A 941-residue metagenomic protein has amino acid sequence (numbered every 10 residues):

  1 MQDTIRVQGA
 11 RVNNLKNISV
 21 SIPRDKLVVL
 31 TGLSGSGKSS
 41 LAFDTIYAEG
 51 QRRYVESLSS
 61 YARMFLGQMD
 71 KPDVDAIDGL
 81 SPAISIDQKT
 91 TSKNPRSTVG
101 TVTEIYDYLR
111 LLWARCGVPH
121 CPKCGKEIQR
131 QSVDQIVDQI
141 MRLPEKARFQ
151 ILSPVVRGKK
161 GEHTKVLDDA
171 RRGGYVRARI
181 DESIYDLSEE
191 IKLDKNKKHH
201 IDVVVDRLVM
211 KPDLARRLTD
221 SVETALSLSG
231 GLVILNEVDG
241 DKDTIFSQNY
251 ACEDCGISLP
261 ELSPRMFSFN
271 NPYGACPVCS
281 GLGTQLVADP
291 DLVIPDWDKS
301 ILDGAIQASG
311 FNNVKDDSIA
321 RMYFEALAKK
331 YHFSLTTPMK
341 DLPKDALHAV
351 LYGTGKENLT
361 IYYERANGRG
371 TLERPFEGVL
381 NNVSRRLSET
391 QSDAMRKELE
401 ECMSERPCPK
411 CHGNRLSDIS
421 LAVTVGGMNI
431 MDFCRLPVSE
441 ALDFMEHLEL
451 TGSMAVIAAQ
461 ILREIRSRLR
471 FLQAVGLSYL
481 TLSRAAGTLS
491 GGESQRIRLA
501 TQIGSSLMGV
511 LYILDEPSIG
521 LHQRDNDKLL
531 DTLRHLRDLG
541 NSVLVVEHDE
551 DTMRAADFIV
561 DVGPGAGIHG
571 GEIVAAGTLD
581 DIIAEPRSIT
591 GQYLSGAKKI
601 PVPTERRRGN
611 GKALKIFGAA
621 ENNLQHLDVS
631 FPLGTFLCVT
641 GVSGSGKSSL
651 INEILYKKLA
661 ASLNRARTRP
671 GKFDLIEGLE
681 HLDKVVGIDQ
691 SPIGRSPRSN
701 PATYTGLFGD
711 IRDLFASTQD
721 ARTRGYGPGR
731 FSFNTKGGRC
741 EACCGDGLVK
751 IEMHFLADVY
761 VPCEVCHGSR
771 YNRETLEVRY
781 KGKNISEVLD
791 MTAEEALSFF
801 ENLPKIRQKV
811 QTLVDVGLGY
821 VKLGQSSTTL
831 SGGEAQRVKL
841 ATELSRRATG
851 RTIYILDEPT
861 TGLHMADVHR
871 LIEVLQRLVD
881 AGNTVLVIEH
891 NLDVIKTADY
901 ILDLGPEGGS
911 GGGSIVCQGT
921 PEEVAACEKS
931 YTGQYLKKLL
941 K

Functional and structural regions predicted by a protein language model:
M1-K941: Conserved phosphate-binding elements of NTP-dependent enzyme cores
